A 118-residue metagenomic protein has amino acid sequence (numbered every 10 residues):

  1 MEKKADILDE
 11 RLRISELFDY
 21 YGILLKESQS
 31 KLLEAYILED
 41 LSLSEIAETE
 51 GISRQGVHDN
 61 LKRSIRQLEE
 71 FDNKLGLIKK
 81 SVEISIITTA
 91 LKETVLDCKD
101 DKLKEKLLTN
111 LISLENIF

Functional and structural regions predicted by a protein language model:
D6-Y21: Short, Lys/Arg-enriched N-terminal segment that forms or immediately precedes the first helix of a structured domain
I23, E48: Alpha-helical residues within the helix-turn-helix
E27-L38: Short amphipathic alpha helix immediately N-terminal
L32, I46-A47, V57: Hydrophobic positions on the alpha-helical face of helix-turn-helix-like DNA-binding modules
S53-R54: Helix-turn-helix DNA-binding motif, specifically the short coil turn and the N-cap/start of the second
N60-R63: Residues within the DNA-recognition helix of helix-turn-helix
I65-D72: C-terminal flanking helix
L75-K99: Intrinsically disordered, low-complexity basic tails/linkers immediately adjacent to helix-turn-helix/homeobox/MYB/SANT
